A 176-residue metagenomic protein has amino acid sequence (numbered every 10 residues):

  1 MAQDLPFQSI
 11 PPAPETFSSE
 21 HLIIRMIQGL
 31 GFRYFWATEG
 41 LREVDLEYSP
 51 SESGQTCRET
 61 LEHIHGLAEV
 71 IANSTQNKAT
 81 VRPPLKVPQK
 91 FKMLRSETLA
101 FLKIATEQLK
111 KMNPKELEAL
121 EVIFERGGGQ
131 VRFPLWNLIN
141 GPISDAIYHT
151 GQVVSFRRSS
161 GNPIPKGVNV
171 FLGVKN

Functional and structural regions predicted by a protein language model:
D4, I24-Q28, F32-F35, E47-K86 (+1 more regions): Short, contiguous alpha-helical
D4-R25: Short N-terminal segments immediately surrounding and downstream of signal-peptide cleavage
L30, A37, L67, T98-F101 (+1 more regions): Amphipathic alpha-helices that form helix-helix packing interfaces
T38, R42-D45, I71-T80, L109-E116 (+1 more regions): Membrane-helix exit/interface motif
G40-L41, H63, I71, F101 (+2 more regions): Short alpha-helical scaffold segments that flank and stabilize functional sites
Q89-T150: Acidic/histidine-rich alpha-helical segments that form the ligand environment of transition-metal centers
